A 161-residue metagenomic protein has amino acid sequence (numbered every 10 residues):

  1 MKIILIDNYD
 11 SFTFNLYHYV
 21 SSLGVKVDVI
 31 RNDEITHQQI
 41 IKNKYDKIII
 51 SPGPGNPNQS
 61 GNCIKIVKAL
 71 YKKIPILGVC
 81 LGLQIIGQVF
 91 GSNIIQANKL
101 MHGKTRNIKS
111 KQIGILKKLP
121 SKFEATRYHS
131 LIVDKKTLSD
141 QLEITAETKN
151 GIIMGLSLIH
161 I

Functional and structural regions predicted by a protein language model:
M1-I74, L81: N-terminal beta1-alpha1 cap of cysteine-dependent amidohydrolase-like domains
V27-V29, I94, I144: Generic structural signal for residues in well-ordered beta-strands
R31-D33, Q96, R127: Short loop/edge segments at beta-strand edges and connector loops that shape dinucleotide/nucleotide cofactor-binding
Y45-K118, K122-E124: Cysteine-nucleophile active-site neighborhood
A125-V133: Histidine-centered catalytic micro-motifs
D140-N150: Short, Gly/Ser/Thr-enriched beta-strand-loop segments that form substrate-interacting elements of hydrolase/peptidase
I159-I161: Conserved small/polar residues in nucleotide/adenosyl-binding loops
